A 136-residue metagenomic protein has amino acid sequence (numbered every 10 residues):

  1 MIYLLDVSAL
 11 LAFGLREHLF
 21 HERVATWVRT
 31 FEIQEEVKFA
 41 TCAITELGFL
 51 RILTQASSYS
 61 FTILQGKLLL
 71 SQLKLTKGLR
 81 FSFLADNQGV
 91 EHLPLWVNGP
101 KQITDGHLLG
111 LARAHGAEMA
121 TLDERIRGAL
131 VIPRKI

Functional and structural regions predicted by a protein language model:
M1-T41, A56-L68: Short, well-structured N-terminal submotif of metal-dependent ribonuclease cores
V7, C42-R51: Short, conserved active-site loops that position catalytic residues or coordinate cofactors/metal ions across diverse
S8, G48, G106-H107, R125: Active-site phosphate/pyrophosphate-handling residues
A12-F13, I52, E91-P94: A short acidic, helix-capping loop that chelates divalent metal ions and anchors anionic groups
I44-T45, Q65, Q88, E124-R125: Short beta->alpha linker loops
G48, V90, R127-A129: Short secondary-structure capping/turn micro-motifs that flank functional sites
T76-E124: Active-site neighborhoods of divalent-metal-dependent phosphate/nucleic-acid chemistry enzymes
G128-I136: Active-site regions of enzymes building and remodeling cell-envelope glycoconjugates
